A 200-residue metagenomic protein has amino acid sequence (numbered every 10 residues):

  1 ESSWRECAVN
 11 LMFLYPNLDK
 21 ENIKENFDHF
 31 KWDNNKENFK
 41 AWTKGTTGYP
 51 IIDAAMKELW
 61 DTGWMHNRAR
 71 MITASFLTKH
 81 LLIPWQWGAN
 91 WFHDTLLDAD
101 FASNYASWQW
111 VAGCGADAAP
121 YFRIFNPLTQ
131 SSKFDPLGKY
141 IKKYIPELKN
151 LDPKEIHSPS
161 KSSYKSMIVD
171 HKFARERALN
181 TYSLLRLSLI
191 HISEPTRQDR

Functional and structural regions predicted by a protein language model:
E1-L189, S193: C-terminal catalytic domain of photolyase/cryptochrome flavoproteins, centering on the FAD-binding pocket
I192-R200: A short, hydrophobic C-terminal helix/tail in secreted or cell-surface proteins
